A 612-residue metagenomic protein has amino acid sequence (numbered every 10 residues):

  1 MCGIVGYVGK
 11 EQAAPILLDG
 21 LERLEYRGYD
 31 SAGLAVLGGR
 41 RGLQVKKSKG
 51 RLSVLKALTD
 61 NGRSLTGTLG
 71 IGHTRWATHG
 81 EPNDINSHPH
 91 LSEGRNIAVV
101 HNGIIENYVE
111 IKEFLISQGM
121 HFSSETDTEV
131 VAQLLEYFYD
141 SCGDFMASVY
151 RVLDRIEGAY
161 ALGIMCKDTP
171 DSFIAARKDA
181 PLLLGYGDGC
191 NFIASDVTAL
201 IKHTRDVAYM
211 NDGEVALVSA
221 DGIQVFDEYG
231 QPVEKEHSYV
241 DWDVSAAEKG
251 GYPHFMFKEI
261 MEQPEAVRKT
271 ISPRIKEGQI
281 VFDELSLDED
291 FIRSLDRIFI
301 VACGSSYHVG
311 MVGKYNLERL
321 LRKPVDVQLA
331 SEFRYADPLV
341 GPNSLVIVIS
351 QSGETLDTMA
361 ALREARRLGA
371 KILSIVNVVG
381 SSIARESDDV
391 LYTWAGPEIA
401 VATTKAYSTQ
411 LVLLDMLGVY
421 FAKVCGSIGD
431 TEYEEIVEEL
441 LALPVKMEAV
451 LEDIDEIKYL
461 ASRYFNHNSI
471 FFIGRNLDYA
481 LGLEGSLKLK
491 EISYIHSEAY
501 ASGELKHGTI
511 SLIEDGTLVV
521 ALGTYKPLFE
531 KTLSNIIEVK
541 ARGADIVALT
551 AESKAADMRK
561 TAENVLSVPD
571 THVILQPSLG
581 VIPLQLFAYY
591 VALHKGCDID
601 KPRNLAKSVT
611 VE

Functional and structural regions predicted by a protein language model:
M1-K249, P253-H254, E262-D296, Y335 (+5 more regions): Conserved short alpha-helical segments that host acidic/polar catalytic motifs at enzyme active sites
T68, G72-I85, K276-E289, G313-I349 (+1 more regions): Glycine-rich oxoanion-binding loops at beta->alpha junctions
F114, Q118, L134, F138 (+22 more regions): Generic, well-ordered alpha-helical scaffold segments in large soluble proteins
I156-C190, L460, F465-E491, L528 (+1 more regions): Acidic/histidine-rich
Q263-V267, I271-F299, D389-L518, A592-E612: Active-site phosphate/pyrophosphate-binding segments
R293-A442, L522-P527, K531-V565, F587: Glycine-rich phosphate-binding loops that contact phosphosugars or nucleotide phosphates
D545, T571-E612: Generic C-terminus detector
